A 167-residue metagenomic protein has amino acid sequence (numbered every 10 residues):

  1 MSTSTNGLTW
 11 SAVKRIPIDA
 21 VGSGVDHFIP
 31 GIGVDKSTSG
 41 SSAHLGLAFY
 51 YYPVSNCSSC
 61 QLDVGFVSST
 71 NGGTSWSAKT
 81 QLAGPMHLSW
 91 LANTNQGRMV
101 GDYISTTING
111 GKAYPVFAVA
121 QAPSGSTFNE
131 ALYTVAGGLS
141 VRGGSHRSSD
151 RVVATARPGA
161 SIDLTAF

Functional and structural regions predicted by a protein language model:
M1-F167: Extracellular, repeat-based ectodomains that mediate carbohydrate processing or recognition
